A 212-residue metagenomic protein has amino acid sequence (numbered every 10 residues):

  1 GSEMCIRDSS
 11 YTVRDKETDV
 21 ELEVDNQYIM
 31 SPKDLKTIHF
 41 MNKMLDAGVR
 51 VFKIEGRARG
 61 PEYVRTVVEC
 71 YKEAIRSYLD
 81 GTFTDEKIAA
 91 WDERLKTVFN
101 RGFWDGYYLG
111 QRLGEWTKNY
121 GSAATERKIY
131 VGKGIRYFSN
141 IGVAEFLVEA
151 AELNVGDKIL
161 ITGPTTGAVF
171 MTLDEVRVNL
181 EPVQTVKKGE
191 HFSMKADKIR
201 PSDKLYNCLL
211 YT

Functional and structural regions predicted by a protein language model:
G1-S9, Y211-T212: Conserved small/polar residues in nucleotide/adenosyl-binding loops
M4-C5, Y11-E17, L22-V24: Active-site loops and adjacent core secondary-structure elements that bind or stabilize anionic groups
V24-K36: Active-site mouth loops of central-metabolism enzymes
K36-G60: Long hydrophobic segments that form regular secondary structure
F40-M41, R59, Y120, G132-G134 (+1 more regions): Generic recognition of flexible, low-complexity loop/linker segments
R57-I129: Anionic-ligand-binding alpha/beta catalytic cores of soluble enzymes and soluble regulatory domains that recognize
E126-L210: Beta-strand/loop-dominated core regions that host nucleotide or nucleotide-derived cofactor-binding catalytic loops
